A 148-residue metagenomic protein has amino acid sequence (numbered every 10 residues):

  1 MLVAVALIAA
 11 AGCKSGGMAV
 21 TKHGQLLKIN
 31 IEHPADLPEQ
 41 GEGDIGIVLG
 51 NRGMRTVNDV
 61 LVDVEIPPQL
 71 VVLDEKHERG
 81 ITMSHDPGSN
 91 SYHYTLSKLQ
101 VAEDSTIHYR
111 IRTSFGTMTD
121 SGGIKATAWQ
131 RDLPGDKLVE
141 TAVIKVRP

Functional and structural regions predicted by a protein language model:
A9-G12: C-terminal motif of bacterial Sec signal peptides marking the signal peptidase cleavage site
K14-G24, K28, K125-P148: Extracellular/luminal low-complexity Ser/Thr/Pro-rich, glycosylation-prone repeat/linker regions
E32-L37: Short beta-strand segments of immunoglobulin-like
E39-T56: Short beta-strand elements of extracellular/lumenal beta-sandwich folds
N51-R55, P68, F115-T117: Short, acidic/polar linear motifs in exposed loop/turn regions
R55-D59, S121: Short acidic/proline- and small/hydrophobic-mixed sequence motifs that coincide with surface turns and coil-to-beta
D59-H93, K98-V101: A surface/secretory-pathway sequence property marking extracellular, secreted, or lumenal proteins enriched
L96-T119: Low-complexity, intrinsically disordered segments enriched in Ser/Thr together with acidic residues
